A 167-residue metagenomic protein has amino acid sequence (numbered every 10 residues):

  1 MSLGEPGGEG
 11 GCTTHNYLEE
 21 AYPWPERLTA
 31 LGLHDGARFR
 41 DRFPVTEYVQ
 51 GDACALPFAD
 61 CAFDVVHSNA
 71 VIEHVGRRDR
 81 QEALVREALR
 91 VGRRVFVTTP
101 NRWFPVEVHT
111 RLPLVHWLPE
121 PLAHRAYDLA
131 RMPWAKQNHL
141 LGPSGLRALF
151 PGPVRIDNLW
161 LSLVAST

Functional and structural regions predicted by a protein language model:
S2-A55: Class I SAM-dependent methyltransferase SAM/SAH-binding core
H67: A conserved beta-strand element that flanks and buttresses the S-adenosyl-L-methionine
A70-H74: Short catalytic micro-motifs in class I SAM-dependent methyltransferases
V75-G92, T99: A short, conserved alpha-helix within the catalytic core of class I
E87, R94-P121: Conserved class I S-adenosyl-L-methionine
H109-R147, D157: C-terminal alpha-helical "lid/dimerization" subdomain adjacent to the S-adenosyl-L-methionine
G152-S162: Conserved S-adenosyl-L-methionine
